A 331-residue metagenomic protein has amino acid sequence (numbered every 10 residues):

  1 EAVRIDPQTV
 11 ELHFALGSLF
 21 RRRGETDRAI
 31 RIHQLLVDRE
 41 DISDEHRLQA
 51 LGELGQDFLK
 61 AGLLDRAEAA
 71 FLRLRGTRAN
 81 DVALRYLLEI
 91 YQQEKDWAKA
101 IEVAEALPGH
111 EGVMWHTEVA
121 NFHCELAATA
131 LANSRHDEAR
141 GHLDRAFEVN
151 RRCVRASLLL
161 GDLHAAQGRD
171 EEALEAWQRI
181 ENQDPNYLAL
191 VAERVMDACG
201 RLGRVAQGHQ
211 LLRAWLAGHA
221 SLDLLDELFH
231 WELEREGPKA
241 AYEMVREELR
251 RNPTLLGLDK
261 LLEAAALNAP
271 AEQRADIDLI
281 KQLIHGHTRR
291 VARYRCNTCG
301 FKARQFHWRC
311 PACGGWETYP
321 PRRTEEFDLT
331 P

Functional and structural regions predicted by a protein language model:
V3-R4, D38, L72-G76, G109 (+4 more regions): Conserved structural position within tetratricopeptide repeats
P7, D41, E45, R78-A79 (+5 more regions): Short coil turns that delineate tetratricopeptide repeat
E11, E45-Q49, V82, T117-N121 (+4 more regions): Start-of-helix register in tetratricopeptide repeats
L16, L54, L87, V119 (+6 more regions): Structural register within alpha-helical repeat arrays
F20, F58, Y91, H123 (+5 more regions): Residue at a conserved register position within TPR or TPR-like alpha-solenoid repeats
